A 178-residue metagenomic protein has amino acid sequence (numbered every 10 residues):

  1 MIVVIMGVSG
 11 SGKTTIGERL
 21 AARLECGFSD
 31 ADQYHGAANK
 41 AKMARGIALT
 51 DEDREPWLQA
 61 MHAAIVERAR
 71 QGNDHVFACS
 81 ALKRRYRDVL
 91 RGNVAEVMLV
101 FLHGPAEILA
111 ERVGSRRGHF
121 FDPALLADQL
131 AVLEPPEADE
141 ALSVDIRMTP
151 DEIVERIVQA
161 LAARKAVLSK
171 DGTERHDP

Functional and structural regions predicted by a protein language model:
I5: Hydrophobic anchor at the beta1->P-loop junction of P-loop NTPases
V8: P-loop (Walker A) phosphate-binding loop of NTP-binding proteins
K13: Conserved lysine of the Walker
E18-A63: Conserved substrate/cofactor phosphate-moiety recognition/catalytic segment in nucleotide-dependent phosphotransferases
E52-V94, L102: Glycine-rich phosphate-binding loop used to anchor ATP phosphates in small-molecule kinases, encompassing both
V94-R112: Conserved phosphate-donor/acceptor-positioning beta-strand/loop module used by diverse small-molecule
S115-V158: Small-molecule kinase domains that catalyze NTP-dependent phosphoryl transfer to phosphate-bearing small molecules
K170-D177: Short, low-complexity, charge-dense intrinsically disordered segments
